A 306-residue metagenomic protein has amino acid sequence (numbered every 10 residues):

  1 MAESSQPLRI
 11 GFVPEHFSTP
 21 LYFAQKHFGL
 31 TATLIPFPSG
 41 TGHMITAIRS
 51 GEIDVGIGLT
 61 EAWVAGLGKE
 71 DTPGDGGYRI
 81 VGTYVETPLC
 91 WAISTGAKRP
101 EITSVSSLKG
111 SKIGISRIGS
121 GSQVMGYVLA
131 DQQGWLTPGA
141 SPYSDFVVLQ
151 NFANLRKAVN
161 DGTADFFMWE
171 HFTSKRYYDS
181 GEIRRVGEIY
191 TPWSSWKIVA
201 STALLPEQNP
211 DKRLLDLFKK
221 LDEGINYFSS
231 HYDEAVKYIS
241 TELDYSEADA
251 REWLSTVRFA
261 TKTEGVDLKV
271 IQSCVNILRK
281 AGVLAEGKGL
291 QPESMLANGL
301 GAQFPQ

Functional and structural regions predicted by a protein language model:
E3-V148, D165-H171, R184-P192: Short, glycine-/small- and polar/acidic-enriched structural segments that line small-molecule recognition paths
S18, I45, V105, Q123 (+9 more regions): Extracytoplasmic/secreted envelope proteins and their assembly/folding machinery, especially bacterial periplasmic
T41, V64-A65, K175-R176, W193-S194 (+3 more regions): Short secondary-structure capping/turn micro-motifs that flank functional sites
T60, V148-T241: Pocket-lining segment of extracytoplasmic ligand-binding domains
A130-D131, Y178, S240, R279: Residue-level preference for well-ordered alpha-helical positions
E207-A285: Secondary-structure end/capping motifs
R279-Q306: Conserved C-terminal helix/tail region of periplasmic/extracytoplasmic solute-binding proteins
